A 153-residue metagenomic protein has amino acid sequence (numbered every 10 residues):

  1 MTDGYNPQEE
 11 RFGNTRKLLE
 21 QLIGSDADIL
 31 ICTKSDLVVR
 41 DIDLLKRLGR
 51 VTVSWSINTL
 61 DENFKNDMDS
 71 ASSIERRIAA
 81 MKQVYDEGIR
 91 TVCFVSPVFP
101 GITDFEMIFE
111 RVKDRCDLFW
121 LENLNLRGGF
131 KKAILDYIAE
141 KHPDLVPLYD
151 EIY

Functional and structural regions predicted by a protein language model:
M1-I152: Conserved AdoMet/S-adenosylmethionine-binding subsite of the radical SAM
